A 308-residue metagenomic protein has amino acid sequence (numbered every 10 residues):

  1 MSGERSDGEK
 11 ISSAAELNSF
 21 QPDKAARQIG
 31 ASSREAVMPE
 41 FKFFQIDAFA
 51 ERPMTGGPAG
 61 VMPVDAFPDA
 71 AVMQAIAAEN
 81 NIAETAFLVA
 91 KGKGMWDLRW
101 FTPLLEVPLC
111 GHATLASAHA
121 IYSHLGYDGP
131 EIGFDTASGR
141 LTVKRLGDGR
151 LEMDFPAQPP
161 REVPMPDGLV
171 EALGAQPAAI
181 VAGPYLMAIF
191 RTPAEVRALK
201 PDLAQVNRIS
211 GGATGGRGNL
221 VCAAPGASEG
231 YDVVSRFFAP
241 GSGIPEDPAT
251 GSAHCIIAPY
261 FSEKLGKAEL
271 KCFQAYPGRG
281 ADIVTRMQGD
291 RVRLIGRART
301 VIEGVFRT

Functional and structural regions predicted by a protein language model:
D7-G8, Q45: Short helix-onset patch at the extreme N-terminus, typifying the N->h transition of secretory signal peptides
K10-I11, N18, I29: Polybasic, lysine-rich low-complexity intrinsically disordered segments
S13-E16, P22, R34: Intrinsically disordered, low-complexity segments enriched in serine/proline and basic residues
K24, R34-L109, L115-T308: Active-site proximal loop and beta-alpha junction motif in alpha/beta enzyme cores
